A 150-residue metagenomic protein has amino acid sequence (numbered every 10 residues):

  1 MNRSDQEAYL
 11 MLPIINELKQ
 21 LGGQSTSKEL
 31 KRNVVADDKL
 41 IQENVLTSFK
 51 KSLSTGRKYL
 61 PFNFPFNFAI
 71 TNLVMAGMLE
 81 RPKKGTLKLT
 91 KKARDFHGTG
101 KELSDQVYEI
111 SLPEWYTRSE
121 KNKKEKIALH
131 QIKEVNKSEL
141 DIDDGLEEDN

Functional and structural regions predicted by a protein language model:
N2-K28: Positively charged, polyanion-binding regions of nucleic-acid-associated proteins
R3-D5, V35-F66: Short, positively charged loop/turn segments that connect secondary-structure elements
L18-G23, A36-L40, P82-K83: Short helix-capping/hinge SLiMs at alpha-helix to coil transitions
I70-T71: Short, hydrophobic-biased segments on the C-terminal half of alpha helices that form "recognition helices"
V74-K84: A short, conserved structural fragment
G85-T90: Minor-groove-contacting beta-hairpin "wing" of winged helix-turn-helix DNA-binding domains
R94-E139: Short, amphipathic alpha-helical interaction segments positioned at domain boundaries
E148-N150: Acidic-basic catalytic patches of nuclease active cores, encompassing PD-(D/E)XK and other metal-cofactor nuclease
